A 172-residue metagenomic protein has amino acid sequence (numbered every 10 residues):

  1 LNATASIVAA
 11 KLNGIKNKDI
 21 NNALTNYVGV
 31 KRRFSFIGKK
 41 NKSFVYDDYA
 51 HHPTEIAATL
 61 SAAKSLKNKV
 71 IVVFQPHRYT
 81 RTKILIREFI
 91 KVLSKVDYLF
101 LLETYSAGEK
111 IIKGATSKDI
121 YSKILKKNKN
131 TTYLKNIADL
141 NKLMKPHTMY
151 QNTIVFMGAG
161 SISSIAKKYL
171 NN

Functional and structural regions predicted by a protein language model:
L1-Y98: Nucleotide phosphate-binding/pyrophosphate-handling subdomain across enzymes that bind or process nucleotide phosphates
I7-A10, N21, S117, Y121 (+2 more regions): A generic structural signal for short, well-ordered alpha-helical segments in conserved domains
V45-D47, T132-Y133, V155-F156: Short catalytic-loop micro-motif centered on adjacent basic/acidic residues
A58, I84-I86, I112-K113, A166-L170: Short amphipathic alpha-helical segments
P76-Y79, T104-A107, A159-I162: Short glycine-rich anion-binding loops that position phosphate/pyrophosphate groups of nucleotides and phosphorylated
I90-Y150: C-terminal helical cap/extension that packs against the catalytic core of soluble nucleotide-cofactor enzymes
L101, N171-N172: Short, flexible loop segments at boundaries between secondary-structure elements
D139-N171: A glycine-rich beta-strand to alpha-helix segment that forms a phosphate/ribose-binding loop at ligand/cofactor sites
